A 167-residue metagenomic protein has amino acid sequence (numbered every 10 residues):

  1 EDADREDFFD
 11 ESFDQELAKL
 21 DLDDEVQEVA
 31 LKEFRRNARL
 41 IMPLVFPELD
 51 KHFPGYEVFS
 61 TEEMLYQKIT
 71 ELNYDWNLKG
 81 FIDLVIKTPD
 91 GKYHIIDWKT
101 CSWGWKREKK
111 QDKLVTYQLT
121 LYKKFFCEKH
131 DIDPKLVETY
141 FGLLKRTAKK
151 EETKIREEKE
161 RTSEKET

Functional and structural regions predicted by a protein language model:
E1-M64, T162: A non-catalytic, helix-rich entry segment at domain boundaries
E6-D10, F59-S60, K92-D97, E138 (+1 more regions): Short, well-ordered strand-loop elements centered on a beta-strand within folded domains, enriched for acidic residues
R39-F46, L119-K123, C127: Generic solvent-exposed, charged/amphipathic alpha-helical segments that serve as macromolecular interface scaffolds
E57-F59, T120, K135-V137: A short, local hydrophobic-aromatic micro-motif
S60-T120, C127-H130: Non-catalytic protein-protein interaction segments used by genome-maintenance enzymes to assemble and couple activities
Y74, D112, K124-T167: Metal-dependent nuclease catalytic regions and adjoining charged, substrate-binding loops involved in nucleic-acid end
